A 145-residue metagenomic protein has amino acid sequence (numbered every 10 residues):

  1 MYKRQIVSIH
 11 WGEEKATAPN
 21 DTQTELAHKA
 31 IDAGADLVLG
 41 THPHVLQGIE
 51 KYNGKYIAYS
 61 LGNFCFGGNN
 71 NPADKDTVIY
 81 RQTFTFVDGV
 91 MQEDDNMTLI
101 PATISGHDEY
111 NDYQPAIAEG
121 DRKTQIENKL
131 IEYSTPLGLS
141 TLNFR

Functional and structural regions predicted by a protein language model:
M1-Q5: Conserved small/polar residues in nucleotide/adenosyl-binding loops
V7-I9: Extended, well-folded interaction surfaces typified by the phenylalanyl-tRNA synthetase beta subunit core
W11, Q23-K29, Y113-R122: Active-site/ligand-binding-proximal alpha/beta "capping" segment
E14: Active-site-proximal loop/hinge segments that shape catalytic or ion-binding/gating pockets
T17-P19: Active-site core of PLP-dependent enzymes with the aminotransferase class I/II
D21-Y80, F86: Conserved beta-sheet core of the metallophosphoesterase superfamily
A73-R145: A short C-terminal boundary segment appended to hydrolase-like catalytic domains
